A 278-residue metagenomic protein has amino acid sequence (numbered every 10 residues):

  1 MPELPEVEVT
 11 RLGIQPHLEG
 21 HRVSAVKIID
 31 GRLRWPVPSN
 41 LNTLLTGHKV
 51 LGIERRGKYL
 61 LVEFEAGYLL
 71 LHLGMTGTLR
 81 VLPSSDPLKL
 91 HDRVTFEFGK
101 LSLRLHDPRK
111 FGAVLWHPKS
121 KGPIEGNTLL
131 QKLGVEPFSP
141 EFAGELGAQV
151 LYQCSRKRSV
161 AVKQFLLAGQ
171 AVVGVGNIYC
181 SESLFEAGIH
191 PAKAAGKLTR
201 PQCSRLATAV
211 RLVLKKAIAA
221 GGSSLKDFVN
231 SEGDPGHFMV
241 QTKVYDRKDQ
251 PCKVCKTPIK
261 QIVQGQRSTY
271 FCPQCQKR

Functional and structural regions predicted by a protein language model:
M1-K119, P123-I124: Gly/Gly-Pro- and Ser/Thr-rich, intrinsically disordered tail segments characteristic of DNA damage-repair and tolerance
E6-L12, P38, V50, T78-R80 (+13 more regions): Short capping/connector residues at structural and topological boundaries
T10, T43-T46, T76-T78, T95 (+6 more regions): Residue-identity detector for threonine
R22-N40, E54, V150-R278: Basic, nucleic-acid-binding surfaces and adjacent catalytic neighborhoods in DNA/RNA-processing proteins
L69-G174, Y179-E186: Phosphate/anion-contacting hairpin/loop surfaces
